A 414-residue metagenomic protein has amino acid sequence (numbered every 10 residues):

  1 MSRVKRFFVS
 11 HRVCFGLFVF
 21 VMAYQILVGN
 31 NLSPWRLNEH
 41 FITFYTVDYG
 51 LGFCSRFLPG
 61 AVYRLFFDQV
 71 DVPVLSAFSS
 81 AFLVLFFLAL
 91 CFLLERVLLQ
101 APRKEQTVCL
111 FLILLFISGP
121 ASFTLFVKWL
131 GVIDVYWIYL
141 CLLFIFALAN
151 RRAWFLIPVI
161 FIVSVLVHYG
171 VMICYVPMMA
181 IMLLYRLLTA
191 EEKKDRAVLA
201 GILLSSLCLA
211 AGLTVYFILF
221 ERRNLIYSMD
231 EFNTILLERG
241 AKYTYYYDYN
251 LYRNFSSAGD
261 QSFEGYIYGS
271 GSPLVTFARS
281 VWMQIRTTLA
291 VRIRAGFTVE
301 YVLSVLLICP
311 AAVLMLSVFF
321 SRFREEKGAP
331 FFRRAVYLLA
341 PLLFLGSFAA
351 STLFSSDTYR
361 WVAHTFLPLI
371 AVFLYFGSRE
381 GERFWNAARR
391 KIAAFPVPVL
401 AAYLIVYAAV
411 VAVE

Functional and structural regions predicted by a protein language model:
Y24-V28, G201-L314: Membrane-lumen/periplasm interface segments of specific transmembrane helices in polyprenyl phosphate-linked
Y49-F57, T107-A147, V167, F354-F376 (+1 more regions): Membrane-interface micro-motifs in multi-pass membrane enzymes
Y49-L83: Short hydrophobic/aromatic helix or loop-helix immediately within or flanking a transmembrane segment in polytopic
A81-K104, L143, S317: Transmembrane-helix motifs of polytopic, lipid-linked glycan transferases
L140-L156, L188-A190: Membrane-interface transmembrane helices that cradle and orient dolichyl/undecaprenyl
W154-A180: Membrane-interface alpha helices of multi-pass inner-membrane proteins
Y175-L207: Perimembrane helix-loop-helix junctions
G201-L209, E382-A409: Signature aromatic-anchored transmembrane alpha helix within multi-pass, membrane-resident enzymes that catalyze glycan
